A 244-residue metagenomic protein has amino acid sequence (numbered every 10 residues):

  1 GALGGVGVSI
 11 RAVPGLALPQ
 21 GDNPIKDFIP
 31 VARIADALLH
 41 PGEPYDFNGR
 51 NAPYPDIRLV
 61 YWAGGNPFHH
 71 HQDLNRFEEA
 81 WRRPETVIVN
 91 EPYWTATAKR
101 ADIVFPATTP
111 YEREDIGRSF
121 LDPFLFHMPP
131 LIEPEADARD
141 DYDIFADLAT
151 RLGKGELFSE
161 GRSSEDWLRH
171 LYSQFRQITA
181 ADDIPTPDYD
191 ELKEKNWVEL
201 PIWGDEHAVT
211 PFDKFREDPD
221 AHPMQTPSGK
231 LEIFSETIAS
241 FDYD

Functional and structural regions predicted by a protein language model:
G1, G42, A52, P123-F124 (+3 more regions): Glycine-centered secondary-structure boundary/capping sites
G1-K99, T109-I116, K193, V198-D244: Extended redox/cofactor-interaction regions of prokaryotic respiratory oxidoreductases
D102: Catalytic, metal-anchored helix/loop core of enzyme active sites in primary metabolism
F105-P106: Catalytic alpha/beta core of large soluble enzyme barrels
Y111, F120, F126-H127, I184-P187 (+2 more regions): Residue-level signal for pocket-adjacent positions within structured domains
Y111-P134, F145, A149-R151: Glycine/threonine-rich phosphate-binding loop and adjacent beta-strand/alpha-helix elements that clamp
I132-H222, E232: N-terminal leader/propeptide and maturation segments of large enzyme subunits in energy/redox metabolism and hydrolases
